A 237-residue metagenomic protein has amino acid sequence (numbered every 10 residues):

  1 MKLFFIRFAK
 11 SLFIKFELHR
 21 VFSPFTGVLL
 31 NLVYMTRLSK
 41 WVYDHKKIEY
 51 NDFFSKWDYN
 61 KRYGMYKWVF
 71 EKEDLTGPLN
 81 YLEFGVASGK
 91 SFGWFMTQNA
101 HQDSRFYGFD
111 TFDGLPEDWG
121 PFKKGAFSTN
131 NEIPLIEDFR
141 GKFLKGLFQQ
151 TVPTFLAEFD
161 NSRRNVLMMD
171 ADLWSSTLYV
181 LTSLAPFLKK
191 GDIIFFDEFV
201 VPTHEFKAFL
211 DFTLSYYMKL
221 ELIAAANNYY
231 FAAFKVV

Functional and structural regions predicted by a protein language model:
M1-S55: Membrane-proximal basic amphipathic "stem/tether" segments
W41, H45-N51, K67-V237: S-adenosylmethionine/decaboxylated-SAM
D52-M65: Conserved SAM-binding loop and adjacent beta-strand
